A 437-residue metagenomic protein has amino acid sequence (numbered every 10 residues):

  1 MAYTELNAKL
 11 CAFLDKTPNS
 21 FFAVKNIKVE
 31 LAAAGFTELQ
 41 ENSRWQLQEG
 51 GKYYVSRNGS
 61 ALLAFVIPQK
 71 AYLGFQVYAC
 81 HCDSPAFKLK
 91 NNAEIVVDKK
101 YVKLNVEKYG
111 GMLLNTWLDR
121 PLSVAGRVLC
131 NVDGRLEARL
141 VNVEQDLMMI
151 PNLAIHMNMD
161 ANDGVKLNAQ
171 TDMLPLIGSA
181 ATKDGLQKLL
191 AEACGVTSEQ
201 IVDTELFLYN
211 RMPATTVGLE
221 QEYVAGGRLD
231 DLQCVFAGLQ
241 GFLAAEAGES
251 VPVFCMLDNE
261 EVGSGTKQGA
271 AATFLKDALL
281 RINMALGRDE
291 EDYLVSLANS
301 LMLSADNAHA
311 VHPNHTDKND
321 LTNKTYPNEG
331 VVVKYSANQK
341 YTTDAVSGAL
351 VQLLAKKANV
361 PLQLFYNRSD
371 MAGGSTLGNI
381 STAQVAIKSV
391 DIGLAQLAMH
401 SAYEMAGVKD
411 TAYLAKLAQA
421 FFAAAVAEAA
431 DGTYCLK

Functional and structural regions predicted by a protein language model:
M1-K437: N-terminal hydrophobic/helix-forming segments and targeting peptides
